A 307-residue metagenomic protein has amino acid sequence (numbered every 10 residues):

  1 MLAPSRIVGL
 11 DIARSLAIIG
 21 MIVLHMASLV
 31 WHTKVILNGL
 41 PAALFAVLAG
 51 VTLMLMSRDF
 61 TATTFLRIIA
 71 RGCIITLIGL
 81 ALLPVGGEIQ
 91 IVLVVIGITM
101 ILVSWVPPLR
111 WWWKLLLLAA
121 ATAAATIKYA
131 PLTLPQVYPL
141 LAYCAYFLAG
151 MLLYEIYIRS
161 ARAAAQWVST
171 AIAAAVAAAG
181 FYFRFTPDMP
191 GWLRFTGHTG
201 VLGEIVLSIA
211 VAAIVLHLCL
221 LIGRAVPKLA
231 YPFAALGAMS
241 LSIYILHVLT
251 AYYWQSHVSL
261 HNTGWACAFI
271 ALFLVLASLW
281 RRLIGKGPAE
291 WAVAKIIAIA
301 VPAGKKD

Functional and structural regions predicted by a protein language model:
M1-D307: Alpha-helical transmembrane segments and their immediate juxtamembrane cytosolic regions
